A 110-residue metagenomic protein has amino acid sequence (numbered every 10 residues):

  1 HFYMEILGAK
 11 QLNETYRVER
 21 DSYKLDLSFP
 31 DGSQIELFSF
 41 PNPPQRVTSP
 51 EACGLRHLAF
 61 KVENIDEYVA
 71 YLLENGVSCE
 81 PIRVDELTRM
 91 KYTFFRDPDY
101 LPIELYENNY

Functional and structural regions predicted by a protein language model:
H1-Q34, E74: Core segments of cupin and vicinal oxygen chelate
N13-E14, D21-S22, N42-T48, P81: A short, acidic/glycine-rich surface segment
D21, G54, R89: Exposed loop/turn and edge beta-strand positions of beta-sandwich/beta-sheet ligand-binding modules
D26, V69-Y110: Vicinal oxygen chelate
S28, A59-K61: Short hydrophobic/aromatic beta-strand micro-patches that form the beta-sheet surface supporting nucleotide- or nucleic
E51-H57: Eukaryotic phosphotyrosine signaling hubs
